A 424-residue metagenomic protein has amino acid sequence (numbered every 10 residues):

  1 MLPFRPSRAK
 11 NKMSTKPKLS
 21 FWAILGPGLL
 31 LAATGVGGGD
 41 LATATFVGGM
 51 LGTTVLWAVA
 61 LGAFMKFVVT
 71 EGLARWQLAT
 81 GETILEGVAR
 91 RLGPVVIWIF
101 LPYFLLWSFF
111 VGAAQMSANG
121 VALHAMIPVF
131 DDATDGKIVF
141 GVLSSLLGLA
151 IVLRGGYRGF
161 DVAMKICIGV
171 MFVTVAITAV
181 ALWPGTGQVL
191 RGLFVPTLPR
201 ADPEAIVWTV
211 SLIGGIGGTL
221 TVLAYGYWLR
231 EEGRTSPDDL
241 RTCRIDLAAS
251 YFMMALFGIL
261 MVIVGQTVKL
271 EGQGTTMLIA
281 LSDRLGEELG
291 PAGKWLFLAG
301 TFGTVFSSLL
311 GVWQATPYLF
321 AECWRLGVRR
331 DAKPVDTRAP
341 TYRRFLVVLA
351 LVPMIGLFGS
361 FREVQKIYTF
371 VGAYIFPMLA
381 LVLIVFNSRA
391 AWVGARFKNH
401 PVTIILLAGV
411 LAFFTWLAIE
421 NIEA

Functional and structural regions predicted by a protein language model:
F4, L19, F46-E71, P94-I97 (+1 more regions): Extracellular loop-to-transmembrane helix junctions
L31, A58-A89, I99-A114, G311: Juxtamembrane transmembrane-helix boundary signature
A44-F46, E71-V96, V121-D131, L270-E288 (+3 more regions): Flexible loop linkers connecting adjacent transmembrane helices in multi-pass alpha-helical membrane transporters
L56-W57, L61-M65, V69-G72, I177 (+1 more regions): Selective recognition of specific alpha-helical transmembrane segments in multi-pass small-molecule
I97-D131, G141, V305-W324, F358-E363 (+1 more regions): Hydrophobic transmembrane alpha-helices that form the core helical bundles of multi-pass secondary transporters
L101, M126-L153, G169-A176, K333-V352 (+1 more regions): Transmembrane alpha-helical segments of multi-pass small-molecule transport proteins
I151-L182, T369-F376, N399-G409: Membrane-interface loop-to-helix entry segments
G169-R200, T209-Y227, V382-A391, L417-A424: Hydrophobic alpha-helical segments and their helix-loop junctions in multi-pass secondary transporters
